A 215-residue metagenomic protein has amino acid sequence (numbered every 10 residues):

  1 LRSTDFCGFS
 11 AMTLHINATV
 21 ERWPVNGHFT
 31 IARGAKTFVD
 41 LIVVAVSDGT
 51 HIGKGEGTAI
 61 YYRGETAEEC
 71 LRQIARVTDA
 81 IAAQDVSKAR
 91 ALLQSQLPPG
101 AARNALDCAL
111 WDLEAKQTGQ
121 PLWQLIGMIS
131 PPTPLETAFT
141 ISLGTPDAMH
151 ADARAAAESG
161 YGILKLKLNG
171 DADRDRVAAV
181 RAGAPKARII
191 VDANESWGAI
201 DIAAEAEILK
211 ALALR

Functional and structural regions predicted by a protein language model:
L1-A11: N-terminal amphipathic/basic-hydrophobic helices that include classical n-h-c signal peptides and signal-anchor
F9-I190, N194-A203, E207-K210: N-terminal capping/lid subdomain adjacent to the active-site entrance of alpha/beta enzymes
L212-R215: A short, conserved beta-to-alpha structural element at the edge of catalytic cores that scaffolds binding
